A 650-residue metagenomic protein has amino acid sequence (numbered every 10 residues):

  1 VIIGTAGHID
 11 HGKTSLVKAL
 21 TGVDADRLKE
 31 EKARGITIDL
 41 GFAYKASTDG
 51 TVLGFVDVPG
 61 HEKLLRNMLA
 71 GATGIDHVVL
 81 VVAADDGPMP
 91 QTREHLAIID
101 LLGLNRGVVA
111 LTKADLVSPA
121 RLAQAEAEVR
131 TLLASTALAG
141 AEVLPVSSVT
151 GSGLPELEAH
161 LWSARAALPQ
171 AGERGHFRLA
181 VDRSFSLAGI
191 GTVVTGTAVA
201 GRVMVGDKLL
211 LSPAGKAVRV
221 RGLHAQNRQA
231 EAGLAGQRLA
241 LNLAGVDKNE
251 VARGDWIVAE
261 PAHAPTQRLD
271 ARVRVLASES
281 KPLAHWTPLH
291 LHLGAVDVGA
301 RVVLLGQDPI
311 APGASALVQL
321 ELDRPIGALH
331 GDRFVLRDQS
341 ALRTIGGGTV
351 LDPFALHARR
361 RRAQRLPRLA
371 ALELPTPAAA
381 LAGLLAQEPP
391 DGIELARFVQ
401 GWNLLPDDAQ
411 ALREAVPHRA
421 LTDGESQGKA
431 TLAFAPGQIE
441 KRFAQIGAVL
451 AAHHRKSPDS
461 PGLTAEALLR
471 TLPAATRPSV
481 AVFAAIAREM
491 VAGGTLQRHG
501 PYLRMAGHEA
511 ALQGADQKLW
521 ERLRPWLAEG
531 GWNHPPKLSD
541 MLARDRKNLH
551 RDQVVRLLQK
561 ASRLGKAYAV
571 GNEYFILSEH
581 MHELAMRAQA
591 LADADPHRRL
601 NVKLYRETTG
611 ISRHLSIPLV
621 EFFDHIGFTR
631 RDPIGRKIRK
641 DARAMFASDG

Functional and structural regions predicted by a protein language model:
V1-V58: Conserved G1/Walker A P-loop phosphate-binding module
I9, T37-I38, Y44-D49, A70-G74 (+2 more regions): Conserved catalytic network of the ASCE P-loop NTPase/AAA+ motor domain
D10, L16, G35, F55-D57 (+15 more regions): Residue-level signature of catalytic and energy-coupling elements of molecular machines, predominantly ATP/GTP-dependent
V52, V58-K63, A72-Q124: Conserved Switch II/interswitch segment of TRAFAC-class P-loop GTPases
H61-E62, D85-M89, L104, K113-S118 (+6 more regions): Conserved nucleotide-binding/hydrolysis micro-motifs of P-loop NTPases
A83-A84, N105-A123, L144-S152, L157 (+6 more regions): G-domain G4 guanine-recognition motif of GTPases
A114, A120, T131-E279: Conserved catalytic-core segments of large NTP-driven translation/proteostasis enzymes
V117-L122, E128-T131, V246-A569, L577-F628 (+1 more regions): C-terminal effector modules of nucleic-acid-centric enzymes and ribosome-associated factors
